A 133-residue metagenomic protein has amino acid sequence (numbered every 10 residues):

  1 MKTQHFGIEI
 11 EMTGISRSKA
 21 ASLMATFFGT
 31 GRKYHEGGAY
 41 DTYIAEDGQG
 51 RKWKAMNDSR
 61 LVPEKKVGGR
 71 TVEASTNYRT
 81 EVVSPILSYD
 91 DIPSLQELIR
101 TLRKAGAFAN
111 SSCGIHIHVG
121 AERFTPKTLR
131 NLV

Functional and structural regions predicted by a protein language model:
M1-V133: Phosphate/nucleotide-binding catalytic core
